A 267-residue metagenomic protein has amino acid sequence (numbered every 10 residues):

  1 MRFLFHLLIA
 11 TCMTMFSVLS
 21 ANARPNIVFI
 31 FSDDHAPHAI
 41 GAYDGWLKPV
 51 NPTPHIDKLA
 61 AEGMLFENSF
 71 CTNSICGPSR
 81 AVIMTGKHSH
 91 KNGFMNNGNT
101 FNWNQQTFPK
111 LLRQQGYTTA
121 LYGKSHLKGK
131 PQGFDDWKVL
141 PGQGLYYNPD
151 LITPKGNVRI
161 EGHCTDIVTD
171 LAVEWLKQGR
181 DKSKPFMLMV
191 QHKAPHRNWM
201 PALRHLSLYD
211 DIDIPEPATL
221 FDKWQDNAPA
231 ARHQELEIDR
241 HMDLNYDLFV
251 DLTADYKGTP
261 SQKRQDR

Functional and structural regions predicted by a protein language model:
R2, A21-R267: Formylglycine-dependent sulfatase
H6-S17: Bacterial N-terminal signal peptides
